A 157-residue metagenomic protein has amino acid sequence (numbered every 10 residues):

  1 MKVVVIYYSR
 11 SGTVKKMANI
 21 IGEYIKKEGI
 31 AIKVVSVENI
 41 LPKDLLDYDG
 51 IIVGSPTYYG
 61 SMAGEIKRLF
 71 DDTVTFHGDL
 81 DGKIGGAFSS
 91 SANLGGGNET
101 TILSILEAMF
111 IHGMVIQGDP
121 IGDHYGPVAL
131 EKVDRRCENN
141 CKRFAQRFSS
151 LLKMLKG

Functional and structural regions predicted by a protein language model:
K2-V4, S9, T13-K16, I20-G157: FMN-binding flavodoxin-like domain, especially the glycine-rich phosphate-binding loop
